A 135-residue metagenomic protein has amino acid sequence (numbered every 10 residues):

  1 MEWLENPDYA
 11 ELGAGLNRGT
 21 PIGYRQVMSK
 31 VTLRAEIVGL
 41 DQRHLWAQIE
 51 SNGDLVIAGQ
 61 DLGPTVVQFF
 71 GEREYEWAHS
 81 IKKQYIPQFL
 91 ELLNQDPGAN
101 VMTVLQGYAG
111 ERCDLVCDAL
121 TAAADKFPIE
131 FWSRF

Functional and structural regions predicted by a protein language model:
G13-V56, P64: Short, charged/polar N-terminal "headpieces" of proteins
V56-A99: Acidic, aromatic-enriched beta-alpha/helix-loop junctions
P87-F135: Low-complexity intrinsically disordered segments
